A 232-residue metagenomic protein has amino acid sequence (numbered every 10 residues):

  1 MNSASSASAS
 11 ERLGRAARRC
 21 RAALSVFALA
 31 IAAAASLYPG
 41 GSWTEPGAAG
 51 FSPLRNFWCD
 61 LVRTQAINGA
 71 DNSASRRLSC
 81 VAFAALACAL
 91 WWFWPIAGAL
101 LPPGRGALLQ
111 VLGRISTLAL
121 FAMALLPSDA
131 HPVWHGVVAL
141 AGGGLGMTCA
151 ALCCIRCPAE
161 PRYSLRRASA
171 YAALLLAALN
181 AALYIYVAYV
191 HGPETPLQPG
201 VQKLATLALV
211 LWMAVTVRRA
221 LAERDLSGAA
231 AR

Functional and structural regions predicted by a protein language model:
M1-L13: Short, Lys/Arg-rich, polar N-terminal cytosolic tail immediately upstream of the first transmembrane signal-anchor
G14-T44: N-terminal signal-anchor transmembrane alpha helix
L24-A28, F83-W91, G144-C153, A205-R219: Hydrophobic cores of alpha-helical transmembrane segments in multi-pass inner/ER membrane proteins, independent
T44-D71: Extracytosolic (periplasmic/ER-lumenal) interhelical loops and adjacent juxtamembrane/interface segments of multi-pass
Q65-L100: Individual transmembrane alpha-helix segments
A89-T117: Cytoplasmic juxtamembrane regions at transmembrane-helix boundaries
L109-C157: Membrane-proximal helix-loop-helix units in multi-pass membrane proteins
L152-R232: Terminal transmembrane helical module of multi-pass membrane proteins
